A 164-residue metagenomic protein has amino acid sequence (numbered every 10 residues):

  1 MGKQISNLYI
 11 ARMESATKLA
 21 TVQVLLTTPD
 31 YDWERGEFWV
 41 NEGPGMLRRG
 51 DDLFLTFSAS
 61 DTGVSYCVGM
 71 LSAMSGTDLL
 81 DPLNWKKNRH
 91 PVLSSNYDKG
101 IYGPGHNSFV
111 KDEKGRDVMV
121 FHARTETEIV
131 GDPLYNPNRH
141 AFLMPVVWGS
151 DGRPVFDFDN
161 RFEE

Functional and structural regions predicted by a protein language model:
M1-E164: Carbohydrate-active catalytic/glycan-binding domains of CAZyme proteins, especially the secreted or lumenal ectodomains
